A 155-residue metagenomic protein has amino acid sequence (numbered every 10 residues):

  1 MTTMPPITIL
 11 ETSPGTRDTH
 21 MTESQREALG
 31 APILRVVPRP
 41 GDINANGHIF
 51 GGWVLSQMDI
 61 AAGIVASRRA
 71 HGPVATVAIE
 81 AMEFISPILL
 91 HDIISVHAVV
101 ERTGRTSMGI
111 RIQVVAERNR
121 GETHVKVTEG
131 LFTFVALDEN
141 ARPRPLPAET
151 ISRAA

Functional and structural regions predicted by a protein language model:
P5-R17, M21-L34, I88-L90, E101-A155: HotDog/MaoC-like acyl-thioester-processing domains
E27-L29, I49, I60-T103, S107-M108 (+1 more regions): Hydrophobic beta-strand-centered segment that forms part of the acyl-chain substrate-binding groove
R35-P40: Membrane engagement elements in two modes
D42-Q57: A conserved, well-ordered hydrophobic junction motif at loop->secondary-structure transitions
